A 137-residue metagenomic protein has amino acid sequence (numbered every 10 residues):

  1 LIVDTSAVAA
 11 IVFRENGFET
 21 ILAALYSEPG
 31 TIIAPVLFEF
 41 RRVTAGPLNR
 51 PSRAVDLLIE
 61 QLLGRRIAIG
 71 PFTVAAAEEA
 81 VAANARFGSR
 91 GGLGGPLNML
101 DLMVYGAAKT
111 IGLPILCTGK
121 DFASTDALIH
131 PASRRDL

Functional and structural regions predicted by a protein language model:
L1-V36, T44-E60: Short, well-structured N-terminal submotif of metal-dependent ribonuclease cores
V3-D4, I33, L97-N98, G119 (+1 more regions): Histidine- and aromatic-rich ligand-binding microenvironments
A7-V8, V36, A76, V104 (+1 more regions): Alpha-helix capping/helix-boundary segments
E28-I32, L63-G70, P114: Short loop->beta-strand "edge-of-pocket" segments that line small-molecule binding or catalytic clefts across diverse
R41, A45-E78, A82: Active-site-proximal, substrate-binding regions of enzyme catalytic domains and RNA-binding/basic surfaces
P47-P51, F87-S89, A132-D136: Short, hinge-like loop/turn segments at secondary-structure boundaries
A68-P114: Active-site neighborhoods of divalent-metal-dependent phosphate/nucleic-acid chemistry enzymes
Y105-L137: Acidic, PIN/NYN-like endoribonuclease modules and their adjacent C-terminal/linker elements
